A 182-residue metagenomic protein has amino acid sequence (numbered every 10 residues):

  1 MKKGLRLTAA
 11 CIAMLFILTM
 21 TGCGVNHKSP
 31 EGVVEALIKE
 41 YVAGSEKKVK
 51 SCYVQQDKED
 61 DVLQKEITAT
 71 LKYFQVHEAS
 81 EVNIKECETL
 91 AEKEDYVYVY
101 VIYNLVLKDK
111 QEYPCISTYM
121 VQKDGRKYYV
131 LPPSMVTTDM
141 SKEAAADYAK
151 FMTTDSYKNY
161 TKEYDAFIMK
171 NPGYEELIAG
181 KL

Functional and structural regions predicted by a protein language model:
K2-N26: Sec-dependent N-terminal signal peptides of Gram-positive bacterial secreted proteins and lipoproteins
T19-K39, A43: Short, low-complexity N-terminal intrinsically disordered segments enriched in polar/charged residues
N26, K47-Y98, Q111: Short solvent-exposed beta->alpha transition segments
L37, K48-K50, V121: Hydrophobic pocket/interface hotspot
K93-D95, V121-Y128: Short, solvent-exposed coil/turn segments at beta-strand boundaries
Y100-V106: Generic short beta-strand segments
Q111-T118: Short, surface-exposed coil-to-beta transition loops
V130-L182: Low-complexity, intrinsically disordered terminal/linker segments enriched in charged and Gly/Pro repeats
